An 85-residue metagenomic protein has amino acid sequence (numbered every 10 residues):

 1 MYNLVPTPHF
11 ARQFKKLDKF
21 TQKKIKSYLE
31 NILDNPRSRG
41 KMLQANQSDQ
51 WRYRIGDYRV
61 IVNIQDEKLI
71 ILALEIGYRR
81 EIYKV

Functional and structural regions predicted by a protein language model:
M1-V5, R12, K16-K23, I55-Y58 (+1 more regions): Enriched for short, Lys/Arg-rich terminal
H9, K24, A45-N46: Short, conserved clusters of charged catalytic residues that mark active-site and nucleotide-handling motifs
Q22, K26-E30: Short, well-structured alpha-helical segments
E30-Y53: A short, surface-exposed loop/turn module that caps and links secondary-structure elements
